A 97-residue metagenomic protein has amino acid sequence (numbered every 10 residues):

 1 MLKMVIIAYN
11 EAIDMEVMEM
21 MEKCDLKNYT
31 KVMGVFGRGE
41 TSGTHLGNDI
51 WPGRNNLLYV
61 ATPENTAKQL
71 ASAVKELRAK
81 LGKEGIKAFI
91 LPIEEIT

Functional and structural regions predicted by a protein language model:
M1-T97: Positively charged, small/polar-rich N-terminal and surface patches that mediate targeting and assembly and bind
